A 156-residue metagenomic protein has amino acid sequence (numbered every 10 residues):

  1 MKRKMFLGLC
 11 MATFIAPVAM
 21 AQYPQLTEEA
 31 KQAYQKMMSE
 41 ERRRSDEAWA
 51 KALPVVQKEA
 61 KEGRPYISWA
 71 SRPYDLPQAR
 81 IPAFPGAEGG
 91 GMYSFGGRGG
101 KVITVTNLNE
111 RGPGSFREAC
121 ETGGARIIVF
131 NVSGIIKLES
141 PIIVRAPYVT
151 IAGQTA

Functional and structural regions predicted by a protein language model:
K2-L7, M20-N109, P113-I127: Extracellular "leader-to-stem" segments immediately downstream of a signal peptide or signal-anchor in secreted/lumenal
G8-P17: Bacterial N-terminal signal peptides
F14, G96-R98, V144: A generic structural signal for short, non-catalytic loop/turn and secondary-structure boundary residues
P17, K101, P147: Residue-level signal for beta-strand positions within conserved beta-sheet cores that form or flank
F116-G124, I135-A152: Extracellular beta-strand-rich solenoid/capping regions of secreted or surface-exposed proteins that bind or remodel
Q154-A156: Extracellular beta-strand-rich, repetitive "passenger/adhesive" scaffolds that bind or process carbohydrates
